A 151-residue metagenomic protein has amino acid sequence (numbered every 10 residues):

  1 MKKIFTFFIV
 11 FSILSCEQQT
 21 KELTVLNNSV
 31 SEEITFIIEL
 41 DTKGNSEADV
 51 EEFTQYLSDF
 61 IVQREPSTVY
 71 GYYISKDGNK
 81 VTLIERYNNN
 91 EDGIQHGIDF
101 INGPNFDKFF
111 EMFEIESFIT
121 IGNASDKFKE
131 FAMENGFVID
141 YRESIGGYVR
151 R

Functional and structural regions predicted by a protein language model:
I4-I13: Sec-dependent N-terminal signal peptides
C16-V81, N88-I98, M112-R151: Short S/T/G/P-rich N-terminal loop/turn motif that feeds into the first structured element of a domain
I84-E85, K108: A short gly/proline-enriched turn/hairpin at secondary-structure junctions
